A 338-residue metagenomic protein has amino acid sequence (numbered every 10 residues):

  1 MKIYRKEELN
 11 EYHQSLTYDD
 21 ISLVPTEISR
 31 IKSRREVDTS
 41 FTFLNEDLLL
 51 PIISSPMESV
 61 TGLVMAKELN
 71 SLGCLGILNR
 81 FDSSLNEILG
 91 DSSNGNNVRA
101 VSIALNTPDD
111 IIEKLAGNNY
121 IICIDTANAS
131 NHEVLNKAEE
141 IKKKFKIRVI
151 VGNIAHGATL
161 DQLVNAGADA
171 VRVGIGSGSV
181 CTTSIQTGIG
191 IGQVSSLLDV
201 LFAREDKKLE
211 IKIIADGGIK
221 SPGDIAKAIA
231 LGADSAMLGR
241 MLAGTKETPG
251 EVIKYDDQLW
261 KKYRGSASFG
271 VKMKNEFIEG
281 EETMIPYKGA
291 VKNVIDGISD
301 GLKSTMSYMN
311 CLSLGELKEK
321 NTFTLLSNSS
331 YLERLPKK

Functional and structural regions predicted by a protein language model:
M1-E27, A166, G188-K338: Alpha/beta catalytic cores of nucleotide-metabolism and tRNA/nucleoside-modifying enzymes
M1-K212, L242-T245: Active-site entrance/lid segments in N-terminal catalytic domains of soluble metabolic enzymes
